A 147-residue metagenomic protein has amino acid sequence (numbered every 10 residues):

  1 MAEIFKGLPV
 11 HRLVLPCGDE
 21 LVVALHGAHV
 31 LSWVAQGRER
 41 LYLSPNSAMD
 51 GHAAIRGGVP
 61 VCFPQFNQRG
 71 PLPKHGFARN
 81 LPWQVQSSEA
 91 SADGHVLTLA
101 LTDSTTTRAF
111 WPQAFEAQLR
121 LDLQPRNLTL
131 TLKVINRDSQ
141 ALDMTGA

Functional and structural regions predicted by a protein language model:
M1-T129, R137-A147: Surface-exposed acidic/polar loop and edge beta-strand patches at domain peripheries
L132: Acidic (Asp/Glu) carboxylate-rich active-site/surface patches
